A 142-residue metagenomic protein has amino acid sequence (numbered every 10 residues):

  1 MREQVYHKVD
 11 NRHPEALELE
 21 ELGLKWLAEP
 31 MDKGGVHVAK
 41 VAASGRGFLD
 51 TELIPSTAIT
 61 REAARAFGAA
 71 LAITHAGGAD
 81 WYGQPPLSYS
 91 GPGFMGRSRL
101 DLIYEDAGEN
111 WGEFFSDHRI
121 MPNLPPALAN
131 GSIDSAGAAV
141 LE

Functional and structural regions predicted by a protein language model:
R2-E113: ATP-binding pocket architecture of kinase catalytic cores
P92-E142: Active-site catalytic-loop/activation-segment of kinase and kinase-like phosphoryl-transfer enzymes
